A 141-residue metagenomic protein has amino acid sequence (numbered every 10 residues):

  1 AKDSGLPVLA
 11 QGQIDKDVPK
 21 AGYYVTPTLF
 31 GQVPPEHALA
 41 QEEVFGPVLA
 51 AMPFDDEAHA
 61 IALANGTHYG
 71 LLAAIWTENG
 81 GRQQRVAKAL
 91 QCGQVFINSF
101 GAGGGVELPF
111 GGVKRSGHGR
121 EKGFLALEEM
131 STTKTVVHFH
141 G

Functional and structural regions predicted by a protein language model:
A1, V18-A21: Cytochrome P450 C-terminal beta-domain/meander region
K2-D3, G31: Hydrophobic transmembrane signal anchors and adjacent membrane-proximal interface regions, especially in viral
D3-L6, Y24: Amidase signature
G5-I14: Short secondary-structure junctions
D15-D17, Y24-G141: Conserved C-terminal structural/oligomerization subdomain of aldehyde/semialdehyde dehydrogenase
